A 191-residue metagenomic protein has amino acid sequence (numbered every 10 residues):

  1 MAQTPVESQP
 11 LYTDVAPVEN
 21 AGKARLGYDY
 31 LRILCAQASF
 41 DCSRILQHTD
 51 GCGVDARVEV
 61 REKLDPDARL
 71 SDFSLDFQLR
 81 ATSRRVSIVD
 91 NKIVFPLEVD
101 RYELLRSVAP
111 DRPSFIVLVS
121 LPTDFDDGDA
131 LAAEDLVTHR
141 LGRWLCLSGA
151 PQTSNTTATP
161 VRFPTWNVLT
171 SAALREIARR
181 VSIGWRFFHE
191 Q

Functional and structural regions predicted by a protein language model:
M1-C52, V58-Q191: Mixed-charge (Asp/Glu-Lys/Arg
